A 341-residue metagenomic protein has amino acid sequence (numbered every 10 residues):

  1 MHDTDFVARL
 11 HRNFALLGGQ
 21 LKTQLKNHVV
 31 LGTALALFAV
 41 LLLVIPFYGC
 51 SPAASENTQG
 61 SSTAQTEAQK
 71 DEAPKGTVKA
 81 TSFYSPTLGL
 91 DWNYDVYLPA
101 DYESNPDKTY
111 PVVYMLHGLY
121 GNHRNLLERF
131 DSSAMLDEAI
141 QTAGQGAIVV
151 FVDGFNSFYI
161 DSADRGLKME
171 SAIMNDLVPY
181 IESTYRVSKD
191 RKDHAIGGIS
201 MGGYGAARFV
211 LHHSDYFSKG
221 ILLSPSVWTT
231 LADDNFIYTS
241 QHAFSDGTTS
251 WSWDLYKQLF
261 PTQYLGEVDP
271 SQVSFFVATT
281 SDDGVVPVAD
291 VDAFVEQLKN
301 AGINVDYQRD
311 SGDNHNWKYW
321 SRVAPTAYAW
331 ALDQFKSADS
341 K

Functional and structural regions predicted by a protein language model:
M1, Q20, V30, G60-T63: Low-complexity intrinsically disordered segments
M1, V7, V29-V30, I45: Short hydrophobic transmembrane-like helices used for membrane targeting/insertion
H2-L25: N-terminal Lys/Arg-rich, disordered targeting/topogenic segments
K22-L35: N-terminal Sec-pathway targeting helices
G32, P52-K341: Non-catalytic cap/lid and distal C-terminal segments of serine-dependent acyl enzymes
A34-L42: Hydrophobic membrane-insertion alpha-helices, especially the h-region of bacterial N-terminal signal peptides
Y48-G49: C-terminal motif of bacterial Sec signal peptides marking the signal peptidase cleavage site
